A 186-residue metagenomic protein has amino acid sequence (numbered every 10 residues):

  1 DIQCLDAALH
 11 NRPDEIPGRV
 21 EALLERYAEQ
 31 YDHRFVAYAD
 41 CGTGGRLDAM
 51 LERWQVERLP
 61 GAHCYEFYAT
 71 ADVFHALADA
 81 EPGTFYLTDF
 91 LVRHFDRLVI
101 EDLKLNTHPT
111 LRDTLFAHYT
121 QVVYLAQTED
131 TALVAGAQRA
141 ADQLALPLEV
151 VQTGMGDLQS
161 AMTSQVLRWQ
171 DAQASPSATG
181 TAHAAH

Functional and structural regions predicted by a protein language model:
D1-E15, V150-G154: A short beta-strand-loop structural module common to alpha/beta enzyme folds
L9-H10, R34-L47, Y65-F67, L91-R93 (+2 more regions): Gly/Ser/Thr-rich loops at beta-strand to alpha-helix junctions that form or flank small-molecule/cofactor-binding
R12-R26: Glycine-rich, highly charged phosphate/nucleotide-binding loops
L24-Y27, A76-L91, R168-T179: A polyampholytic, Gly/Pro-enriched intrinsically disordered region
G45-L98: Long, charge-dense
R46-E52, L133-L144: Short, aromatic/basic amphipathic alpha-helical patches
D79-V134, Q138: A conserved mid-domain beta-alpha-beta active-site/ligand-binding segment of alpha/beta enzyme cores
A145-H186: Long hydrophobic alpha-helical segments typical of transmembrane helices together with their membrane-interfacial
